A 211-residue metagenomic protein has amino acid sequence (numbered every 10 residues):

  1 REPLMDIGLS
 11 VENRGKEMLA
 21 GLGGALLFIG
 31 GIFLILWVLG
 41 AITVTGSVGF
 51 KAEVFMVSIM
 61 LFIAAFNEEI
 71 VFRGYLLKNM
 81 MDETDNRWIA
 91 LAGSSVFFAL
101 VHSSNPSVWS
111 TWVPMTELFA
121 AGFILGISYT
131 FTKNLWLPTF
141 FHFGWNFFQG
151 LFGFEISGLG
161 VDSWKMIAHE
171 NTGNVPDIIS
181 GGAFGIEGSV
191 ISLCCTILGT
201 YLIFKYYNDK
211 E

Functional and structural regions predicted by a protein language model:
R1-P3, Y201-E211: Membrane-interface capping segments at transmembrane-helix boundaries
E2-V71, L77-E83: Juxtamembrane helix-loop-helix connectors linking adjacent transmembrane helices in multi-pass membrane enzymes
M18-G23, V54-F55, W88-G93, M115-F119 (+2 more regions): Hydrophobic alpha-helical transmembrane segments
G30-I32, L61, A65, R87-S103 (+1 more regions): Small-polar-interrupted transmembrane alpha-helices in polytopic inner-membrane proteins
L39-V48, H102-W112: Membrane-interface helix caps and helix-loop-helix hairpins in membrane proteins
I63, V175-I197: Hydrophobic alpha-helical transmembrane segments
N67-G93, I127-N134: Membrane-interface helix/loop boundary segments of multi-pass membrane proteins
P114-I178: Functionally important transmembrane alpha-helices
